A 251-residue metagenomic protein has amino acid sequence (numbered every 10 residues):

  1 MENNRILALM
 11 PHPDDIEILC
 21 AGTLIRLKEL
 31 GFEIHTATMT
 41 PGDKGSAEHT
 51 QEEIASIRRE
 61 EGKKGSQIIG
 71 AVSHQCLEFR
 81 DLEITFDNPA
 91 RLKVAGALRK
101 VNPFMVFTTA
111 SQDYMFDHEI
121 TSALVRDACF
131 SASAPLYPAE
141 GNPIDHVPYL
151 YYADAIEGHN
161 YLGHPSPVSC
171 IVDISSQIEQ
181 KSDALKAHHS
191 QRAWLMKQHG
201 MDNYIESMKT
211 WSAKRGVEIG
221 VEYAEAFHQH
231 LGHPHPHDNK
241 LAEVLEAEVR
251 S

Functional and structural regions predicted by a protein language model:
M1-L9, F86-S251: Metal-dependent de-N-acetylase/amidase catalytic core
M1-V101, H228, K240-E246: Active-site rim/loop-helix segments in enzyme catalytic domains that contact anionic ligands
